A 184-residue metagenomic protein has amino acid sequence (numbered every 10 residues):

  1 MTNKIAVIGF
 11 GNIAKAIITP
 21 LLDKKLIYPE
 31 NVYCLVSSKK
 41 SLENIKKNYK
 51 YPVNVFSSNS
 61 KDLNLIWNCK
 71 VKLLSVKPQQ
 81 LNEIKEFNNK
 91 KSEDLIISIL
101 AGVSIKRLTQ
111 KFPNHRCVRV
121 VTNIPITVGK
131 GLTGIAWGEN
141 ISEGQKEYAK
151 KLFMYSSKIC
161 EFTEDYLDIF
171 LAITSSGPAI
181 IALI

Functional and structural regions predicted by a protein language model:
M1-A6: Extreme N-terminal starter segment of soluble prokaryotic enzymes
F10-G11: Glycine-rich Rossmann-fold phosphate-binding loop(s) that bind the pyrophosphate of adenine dinucleotide cofactors
A14-K15: N-terminal Rossmann-fold NAD(P) dinucleotide-binding loop
L21: Aromatic pocket-lining residues of Rossmann-like dinucleotide-binding sites
Y28-N31: Short acidic capping loops at alpha-helix termini that bridge into adjacent secondary structure
Y33, K39-N44, N48-Y49, V53-I135: Rossmann-like NAD(P)(H) cofactor-binding subdomain of soluble oxidoreductases
R107-R116, L132-F170, I180-I184: Internal alpha-helical scaffold of NAD(P)-dependent oxidoreductase catalytic cores
